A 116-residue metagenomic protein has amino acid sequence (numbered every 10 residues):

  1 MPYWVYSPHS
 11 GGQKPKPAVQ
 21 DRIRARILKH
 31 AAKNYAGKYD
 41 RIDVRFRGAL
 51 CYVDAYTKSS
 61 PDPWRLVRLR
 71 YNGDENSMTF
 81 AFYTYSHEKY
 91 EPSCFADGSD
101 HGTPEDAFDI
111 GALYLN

Functional and structural regions predicted by a protein language model:
M1-R22, A81-N116: Mixed-charge, Lys/Arg-enriched low-complexity segments
P2-P61: Negatively charged, low-complexity tracts enriched in Asp/Glu with abundant Ser/Thr
D54-F82: Short, conserved beta-strand/beta-arch hydrophobic-aromatic motifs that form part of recognition grooves or interface
